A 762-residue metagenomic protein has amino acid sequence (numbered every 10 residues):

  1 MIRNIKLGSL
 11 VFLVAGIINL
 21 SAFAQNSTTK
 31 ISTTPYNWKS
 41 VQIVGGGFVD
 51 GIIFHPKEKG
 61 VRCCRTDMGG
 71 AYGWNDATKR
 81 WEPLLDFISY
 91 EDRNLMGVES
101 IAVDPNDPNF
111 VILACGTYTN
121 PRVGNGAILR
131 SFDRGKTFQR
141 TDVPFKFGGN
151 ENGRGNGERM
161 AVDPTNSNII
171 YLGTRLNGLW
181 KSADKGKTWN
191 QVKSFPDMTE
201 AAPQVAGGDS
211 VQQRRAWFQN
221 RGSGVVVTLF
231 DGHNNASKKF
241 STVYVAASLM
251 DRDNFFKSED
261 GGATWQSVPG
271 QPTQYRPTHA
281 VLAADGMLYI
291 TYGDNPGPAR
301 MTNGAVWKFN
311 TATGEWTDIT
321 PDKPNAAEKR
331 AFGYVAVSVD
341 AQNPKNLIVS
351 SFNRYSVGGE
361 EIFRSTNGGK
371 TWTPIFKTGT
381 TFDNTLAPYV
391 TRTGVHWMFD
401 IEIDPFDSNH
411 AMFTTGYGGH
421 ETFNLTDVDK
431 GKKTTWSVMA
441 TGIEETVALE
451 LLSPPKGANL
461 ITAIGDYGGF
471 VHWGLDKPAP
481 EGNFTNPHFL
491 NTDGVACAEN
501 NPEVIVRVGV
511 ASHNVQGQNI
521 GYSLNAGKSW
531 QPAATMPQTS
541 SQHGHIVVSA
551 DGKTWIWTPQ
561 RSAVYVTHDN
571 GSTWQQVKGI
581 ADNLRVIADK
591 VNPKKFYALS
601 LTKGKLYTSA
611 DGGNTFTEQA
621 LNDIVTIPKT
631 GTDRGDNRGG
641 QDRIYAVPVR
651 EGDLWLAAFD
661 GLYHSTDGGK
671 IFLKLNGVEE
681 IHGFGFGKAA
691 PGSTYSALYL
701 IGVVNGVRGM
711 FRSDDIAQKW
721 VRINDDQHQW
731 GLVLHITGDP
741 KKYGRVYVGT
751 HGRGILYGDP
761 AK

Functional and structural regions predicted by a protein language model:
M1-L10: Bacterial N-terminal signal peptides that target proteins for export
S9-N19: Bacterial N-terminal signal peptides
V14, A24-K762: Extracellular glycan-interacting surfaces
